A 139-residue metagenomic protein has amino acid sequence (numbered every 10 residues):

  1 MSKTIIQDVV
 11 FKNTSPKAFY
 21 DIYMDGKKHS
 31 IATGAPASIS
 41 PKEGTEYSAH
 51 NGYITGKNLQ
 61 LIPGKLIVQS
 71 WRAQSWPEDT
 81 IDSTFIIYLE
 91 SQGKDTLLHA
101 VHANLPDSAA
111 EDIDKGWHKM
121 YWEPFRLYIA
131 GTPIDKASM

Functional and structural regions predicted by a protein language model:
M1-S38: Hydrophobic ligand-binding cavity/cleft-lining segments
S2-T4, D8-V9, K17, K42-T45 (+5 more regions): Charge-dense, helix-prone N-terminal extensions
K17, D21, Q60, K94 (+3 more regions): Replace "anionic and nucleotidyl ligands
Y23, S70-W71, W117-H118, W122: Tryptophan-centric aromatic hotspots in well-structured domains and transmembrane helices
S30-S38, S48, G52-G93, L97 (+1 more regions): Hydrophobic-ligand binding "helix-grip"
N104-M139: A conserved amphipathic terminal alpha-helix motif
